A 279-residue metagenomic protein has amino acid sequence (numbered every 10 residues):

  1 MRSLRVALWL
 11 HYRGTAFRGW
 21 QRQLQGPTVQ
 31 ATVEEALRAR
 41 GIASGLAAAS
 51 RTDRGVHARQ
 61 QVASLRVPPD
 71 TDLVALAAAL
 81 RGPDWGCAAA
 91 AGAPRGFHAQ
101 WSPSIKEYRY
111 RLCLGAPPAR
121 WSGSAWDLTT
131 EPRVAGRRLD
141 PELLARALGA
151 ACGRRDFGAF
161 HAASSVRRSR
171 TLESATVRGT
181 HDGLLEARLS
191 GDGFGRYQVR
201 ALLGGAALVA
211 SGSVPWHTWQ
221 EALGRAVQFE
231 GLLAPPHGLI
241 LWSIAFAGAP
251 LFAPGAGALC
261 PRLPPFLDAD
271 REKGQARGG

Functional and structural regions predicted by a protein language model:
R2-G279: Structured-RNA-binding interfaces characteristic of tRNA pseudouridine synthases
